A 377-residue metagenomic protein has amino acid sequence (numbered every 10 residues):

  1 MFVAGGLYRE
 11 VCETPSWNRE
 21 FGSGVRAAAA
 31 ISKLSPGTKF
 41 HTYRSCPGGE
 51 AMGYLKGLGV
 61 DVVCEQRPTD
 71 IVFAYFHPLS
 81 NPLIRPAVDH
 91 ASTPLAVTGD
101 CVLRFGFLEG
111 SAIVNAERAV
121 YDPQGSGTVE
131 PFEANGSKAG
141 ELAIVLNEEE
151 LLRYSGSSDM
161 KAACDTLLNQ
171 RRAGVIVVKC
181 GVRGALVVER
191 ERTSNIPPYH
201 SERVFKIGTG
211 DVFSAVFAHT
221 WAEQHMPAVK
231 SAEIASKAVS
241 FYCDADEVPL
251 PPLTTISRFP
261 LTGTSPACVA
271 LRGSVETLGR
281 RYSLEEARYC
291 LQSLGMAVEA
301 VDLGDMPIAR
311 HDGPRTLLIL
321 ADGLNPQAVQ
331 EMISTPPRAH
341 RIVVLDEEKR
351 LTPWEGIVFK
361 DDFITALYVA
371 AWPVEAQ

Functional and structural regions predicted by a protein language model:
V3, Y8-N18, A30-R118, S257-V269 (+1 more regions): Conserved N-terminal subdomain of the carbohydrate kinase-like
E20, H200-G263: Conserved post-catalytic alpha-helical subdomain immediately downstream of the catalytic base and nucleotide-binding
F21-K33, R288, Q330-P336: Histidine-anchored nucleotide/phosphate-binding helix
S80-L108, G125-P131, C290-D312, F359-Y368: A short, well-structured beta->alpha microelement
L95-V97, E109-E117, E130-A139, V187-V188 (+2 more regions): Short loop/helix-cap segments at secondary-structure boundaries that form the rim of catalytic
V97-F107, R118-V120, M306-I333: Short, well-ordered secondary-structure micro-motifs within conserved domains or adaptor modules
P123-T193: Conserved phosphate/ATP/ADP-binding segment of small-molecule kinases
S126-E141, E149, A339-Q377: Ser/Thr/Gly-rich flexible loops in soluble cytosolic domains mediating phosphotransfer, phosphorylation
